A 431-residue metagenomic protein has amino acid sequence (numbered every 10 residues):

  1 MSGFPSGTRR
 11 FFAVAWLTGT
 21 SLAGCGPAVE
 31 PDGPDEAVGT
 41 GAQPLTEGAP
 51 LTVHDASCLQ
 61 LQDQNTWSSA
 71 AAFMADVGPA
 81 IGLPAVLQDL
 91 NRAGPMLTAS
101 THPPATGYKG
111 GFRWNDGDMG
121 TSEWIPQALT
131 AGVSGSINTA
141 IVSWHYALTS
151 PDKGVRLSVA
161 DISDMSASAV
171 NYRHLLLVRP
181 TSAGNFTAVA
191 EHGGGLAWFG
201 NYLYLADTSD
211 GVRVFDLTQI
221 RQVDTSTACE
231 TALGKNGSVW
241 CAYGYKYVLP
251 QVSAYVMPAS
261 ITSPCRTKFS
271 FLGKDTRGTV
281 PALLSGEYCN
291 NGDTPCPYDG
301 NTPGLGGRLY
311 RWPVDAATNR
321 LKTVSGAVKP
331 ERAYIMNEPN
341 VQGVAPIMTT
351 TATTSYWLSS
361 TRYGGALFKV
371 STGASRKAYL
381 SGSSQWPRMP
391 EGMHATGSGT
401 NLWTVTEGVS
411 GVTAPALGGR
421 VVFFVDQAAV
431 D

Functional and structural regions predicted by a protein language model:
L22-G24: C-terminal motif of bacterial Sec signal peptides marking the signal peptidase cleavage site
G26-A28: Bacterial signal peptide processing site
E30-N115, F423-D431: Sequence/structural signature of beta-propeller modules and their immediately flanking N-terminal secretory/stalk
Q88-G120, V170-T187, T227-C265, R320-N337: Surface-exposed loop and turn segments in beta-propeller and other repeat-based domains that flank or scaffold
F112-A131, S143-A147, D152-A197: Blade-loop segments of beta-propeller domains
M119-S136, V189-F199, S263-P281, Q342-A352 (+1 more regions): Structural signature of eukaryotic scaffold interfaces centered on beta-propeller domains
K153-M165, L217-V223, A228-T231, Y298-A317 (+2 more regions): Beta-propeller blade signature
A282-V314, T318-K377, S383: Loop/turn-rich, solvent-exposed surfaces of beta-rich toroidal or solenoidal domains
